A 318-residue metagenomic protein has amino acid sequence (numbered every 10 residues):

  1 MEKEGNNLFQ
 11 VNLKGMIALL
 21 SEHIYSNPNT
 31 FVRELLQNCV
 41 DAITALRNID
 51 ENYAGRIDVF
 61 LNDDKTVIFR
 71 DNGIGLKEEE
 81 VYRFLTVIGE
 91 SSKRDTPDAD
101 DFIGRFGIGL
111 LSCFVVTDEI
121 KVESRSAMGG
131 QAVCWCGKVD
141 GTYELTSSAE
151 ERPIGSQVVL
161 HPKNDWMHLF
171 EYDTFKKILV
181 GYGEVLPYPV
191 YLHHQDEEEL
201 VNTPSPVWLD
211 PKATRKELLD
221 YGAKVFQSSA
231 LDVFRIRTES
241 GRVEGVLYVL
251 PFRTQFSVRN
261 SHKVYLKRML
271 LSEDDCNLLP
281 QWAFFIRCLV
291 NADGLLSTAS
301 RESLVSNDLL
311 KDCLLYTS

Functional and structural regions predicted by a protein language model:
M1-L169: GHKL (Bergerat-fold) ATPase N-terminal catalytic module, capturing the glycine-rich phosphate-binding loop and acidic
F102-R105, V122-T146, E150, K163-H168 (+1 more regions): GHKL/Bergerat-fold ATPase module in large chromosome/replication-associated machines
